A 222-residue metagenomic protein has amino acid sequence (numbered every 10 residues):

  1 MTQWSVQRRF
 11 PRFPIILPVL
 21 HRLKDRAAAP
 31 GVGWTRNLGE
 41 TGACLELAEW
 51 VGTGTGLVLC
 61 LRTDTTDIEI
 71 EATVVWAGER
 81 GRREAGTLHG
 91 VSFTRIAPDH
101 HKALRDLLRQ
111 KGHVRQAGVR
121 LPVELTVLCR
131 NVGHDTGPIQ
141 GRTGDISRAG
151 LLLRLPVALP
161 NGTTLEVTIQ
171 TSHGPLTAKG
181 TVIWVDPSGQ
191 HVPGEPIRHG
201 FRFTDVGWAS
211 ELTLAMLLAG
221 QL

Functional and structural regions predicted by a protein language model:
M1-L222: Structured alpha-helical
